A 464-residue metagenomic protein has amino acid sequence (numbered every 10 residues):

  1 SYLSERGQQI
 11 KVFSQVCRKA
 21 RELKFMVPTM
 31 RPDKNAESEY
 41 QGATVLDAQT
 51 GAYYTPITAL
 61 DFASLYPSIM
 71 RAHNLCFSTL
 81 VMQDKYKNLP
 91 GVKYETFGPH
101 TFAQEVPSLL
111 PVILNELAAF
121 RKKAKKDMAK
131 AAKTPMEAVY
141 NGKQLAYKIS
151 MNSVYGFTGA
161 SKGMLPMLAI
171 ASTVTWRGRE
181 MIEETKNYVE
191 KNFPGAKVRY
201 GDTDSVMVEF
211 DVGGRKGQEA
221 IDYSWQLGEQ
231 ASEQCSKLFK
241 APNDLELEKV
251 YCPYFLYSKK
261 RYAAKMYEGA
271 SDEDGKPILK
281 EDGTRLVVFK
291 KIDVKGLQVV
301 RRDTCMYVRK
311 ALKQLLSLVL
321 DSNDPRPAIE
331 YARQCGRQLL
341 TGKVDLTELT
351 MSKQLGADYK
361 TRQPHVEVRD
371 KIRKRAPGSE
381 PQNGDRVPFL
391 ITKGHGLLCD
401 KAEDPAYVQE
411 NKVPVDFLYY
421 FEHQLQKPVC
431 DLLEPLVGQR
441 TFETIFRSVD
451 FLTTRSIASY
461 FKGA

Functional and structural regions predicted by a protein language model:
Y2-P90, A132-V139, K143-S150, M167-A169 (+2 more regions): DNA-dependent DNA polymerase catalytic subunits
D84, V92-T101: Compact, glycine/acidic-enriched structural inserts
G98, E105-G163: Active-site cores of enzymes that catalyze phosphoryl transfer or operate on phosphate-rich substrates
